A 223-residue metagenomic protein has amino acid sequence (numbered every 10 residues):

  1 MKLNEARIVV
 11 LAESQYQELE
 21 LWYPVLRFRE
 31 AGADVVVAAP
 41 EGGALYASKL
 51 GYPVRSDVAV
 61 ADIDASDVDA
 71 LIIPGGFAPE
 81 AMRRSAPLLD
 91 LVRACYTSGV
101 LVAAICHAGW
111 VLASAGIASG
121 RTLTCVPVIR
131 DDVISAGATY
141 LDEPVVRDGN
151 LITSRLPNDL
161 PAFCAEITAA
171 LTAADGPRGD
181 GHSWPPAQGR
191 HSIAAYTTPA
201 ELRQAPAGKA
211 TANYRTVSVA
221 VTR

Functional and structural regions predicted by a protein language model:
M1-S98, V102, V111-T122, R130-K209 (+1 more regions): Extended, subdomain-level signal for the structured scaffold at the beginning of enzyme domains
C106: Catalytic nucleophile serine of serine hydrolases, specifically the conserved "nucleophile elbow" pentapeptide
